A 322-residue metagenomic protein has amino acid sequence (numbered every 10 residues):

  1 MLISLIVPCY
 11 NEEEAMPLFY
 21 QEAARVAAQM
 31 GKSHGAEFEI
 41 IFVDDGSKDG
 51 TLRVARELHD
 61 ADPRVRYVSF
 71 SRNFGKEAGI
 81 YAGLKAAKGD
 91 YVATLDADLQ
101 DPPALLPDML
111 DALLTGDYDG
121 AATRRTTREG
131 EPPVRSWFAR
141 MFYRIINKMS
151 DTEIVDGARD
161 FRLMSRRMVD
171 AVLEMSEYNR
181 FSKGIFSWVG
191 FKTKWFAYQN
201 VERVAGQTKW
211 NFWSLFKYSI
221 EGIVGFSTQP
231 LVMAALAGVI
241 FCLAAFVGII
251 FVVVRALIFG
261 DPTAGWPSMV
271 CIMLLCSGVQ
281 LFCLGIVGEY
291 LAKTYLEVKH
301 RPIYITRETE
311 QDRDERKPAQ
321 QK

Functional and structural regions predicted by a protein language model:
M1-E131: Structured catalytic core of nucleotide-sugar glycosyltransferases
L5, A23, G83, D98 (+6 more regions): Residue-level signature of catalytic and energy-coupling elements of molecular machines, predominantly ATP/GTP-dependent
P8, F70-R72, R162, A235 (+2 more regions): Short conserved micro-motifs on helix faces and helix-strand junctions that flank and scaffold key functional residues
N11-E14, Q100, A104, L173 (+3 more regions): Residues in soluble alpha-helical coiled-coils and helical-bundle/repeat scaffolds
R25, Q29, E57, A61 (+8 more regions): Conserved amphipathic alpha-helical interaction elements at protein-protein interfaces in regulatory, energy-coupling
R64, F70-R72, K76-A86, Y91 (+3 more regions): Acceptor/aglycone-binding surface of glycosyltransferases and processive sugar-polymer synthases
F181-K322: Hydrophobic helical membrane-anchoring modules
